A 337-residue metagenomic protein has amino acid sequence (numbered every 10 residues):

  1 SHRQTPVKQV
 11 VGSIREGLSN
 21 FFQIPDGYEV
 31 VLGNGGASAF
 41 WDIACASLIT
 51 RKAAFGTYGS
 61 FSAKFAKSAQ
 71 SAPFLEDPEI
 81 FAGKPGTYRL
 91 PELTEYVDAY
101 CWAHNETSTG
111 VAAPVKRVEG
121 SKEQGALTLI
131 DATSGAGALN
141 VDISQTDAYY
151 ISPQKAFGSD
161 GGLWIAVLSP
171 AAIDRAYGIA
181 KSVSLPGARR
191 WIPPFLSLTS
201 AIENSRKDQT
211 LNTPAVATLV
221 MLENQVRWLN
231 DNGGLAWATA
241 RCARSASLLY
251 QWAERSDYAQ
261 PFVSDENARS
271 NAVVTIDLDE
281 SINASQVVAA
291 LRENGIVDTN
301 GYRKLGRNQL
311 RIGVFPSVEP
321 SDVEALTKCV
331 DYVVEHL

Functional and structural regions predicted by a protein language model:
S1-I43, S60, K64-S68: Conserved N-terminal alpha-helix of the aminotransferase class I/II PLP-enzyme fold
S47-F61: Conserved PLP-anchoring active-site segment centered on the Schiff-base-forming lysine
G83-G137, A148, A156: Active-site phosphate-binding strand-loop segment of PLP-dependent enzymes
I143-Q154, W164: Conserved active-site segment immediately N-terminal to the catalytic lysine that forms the internal aldimine
A156-Y250: Active-site C-terminal subdomain of aminotransferase-like
Q260-A290: Conserved PLP-binding catalytic core of the aspartate aminotransferase-like
K304, N308-L337: PLP-dependent enzyme catalytic core of the Aspartate aminotransferase-like
